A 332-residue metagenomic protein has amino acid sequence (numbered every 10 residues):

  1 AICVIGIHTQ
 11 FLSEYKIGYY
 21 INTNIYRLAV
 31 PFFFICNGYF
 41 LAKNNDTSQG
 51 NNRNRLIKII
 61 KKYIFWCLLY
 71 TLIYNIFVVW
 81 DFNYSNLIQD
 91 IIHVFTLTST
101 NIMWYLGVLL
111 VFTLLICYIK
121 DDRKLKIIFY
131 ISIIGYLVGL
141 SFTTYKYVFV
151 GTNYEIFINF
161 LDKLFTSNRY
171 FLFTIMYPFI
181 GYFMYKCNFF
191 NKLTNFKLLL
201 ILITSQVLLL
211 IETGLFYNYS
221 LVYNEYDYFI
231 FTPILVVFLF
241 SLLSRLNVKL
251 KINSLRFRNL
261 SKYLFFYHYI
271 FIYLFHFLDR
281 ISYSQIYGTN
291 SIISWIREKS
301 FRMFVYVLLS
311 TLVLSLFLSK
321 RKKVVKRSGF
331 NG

Functional and structural regions predicted by a protein language model:
A1-N45, I59-T71, S167: Functionally critical transmembrane alpha-helices in membrane proteins and complexes, commonly lining
I2-T9, C67-L72, S132-K146, I201-L215 (+1 more regions): Aromatic-anchored segments of alpha-helical transmembrane domains
G18-V30, I92-V108, T144-Y177, L210-V237 (+1 more regions): Interfacial loop-to-helix transition and helix-capping segments at the boundaries of transmembrane helices
R27-F32, N44-N101, F112, I201 (+2 more regions): Transmembrane alpha-helical segments and their boundary/interface "anchor" motifs in multi-pass integral membrane
F33-F34, F40-A42, L72-F149, I158-Y185 (+1 more regions): Hydrophobic alpha-helical segments with transmembrane-like composition
N45-R55, C117-I128, M184-L198, R245-R256 (+1 more regions): Membrane-interface helix-boundary motifs at transmembrane edges
K186-F257, Y263, I270-Y287, S294-F304: Alpha-helical transmembrane segments and terminal signal-anchor/GPI-anchor hydrophobic tails, characterized by long
R321-G332: Membrane-proximal cytoplasmic C-terminal regulatory module of class A 7TM GPCRs
